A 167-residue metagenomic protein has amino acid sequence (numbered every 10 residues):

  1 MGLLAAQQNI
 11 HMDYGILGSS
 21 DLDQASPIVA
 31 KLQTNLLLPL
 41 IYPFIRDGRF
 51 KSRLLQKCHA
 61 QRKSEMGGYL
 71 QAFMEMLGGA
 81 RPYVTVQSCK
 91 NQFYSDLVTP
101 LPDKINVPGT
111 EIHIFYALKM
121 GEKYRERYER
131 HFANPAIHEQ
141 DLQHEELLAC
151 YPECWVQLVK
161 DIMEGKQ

Functional and structural regions predicted by a protein language model:
M1-A6: Short helix immediately C-terminal to the catalytic nucleophile in hydrolase catalytic domains
Q7-F44, N91: Flexible "cap/lid" loop of the alpha/beta hydrolase fold
I10-H11, H131-A133: Short, structured coil segments at secondary-structure junctions
Y14-I16, H113, A136: A structural signal for isolated positions on well-ordered beta-strands in alpha/beta enzyme cores
P27-K31, R125-R127, C150-P152: Short aromatic-enriched loop/helix-cap "lid" or pocket-rim segments at secondary-structure transitions that line
G48-I105: Conserved alpha/beta-hydrolase catalytic His-Asp/Glu region
V84-R130, D141, L147-L148: Conserved serine/cysteine hydrolase catalytic core
A133-Q167: Catalytic active-site module of serine/aspartate enzymes centered on a nucleophile-bearing elbow/loop
